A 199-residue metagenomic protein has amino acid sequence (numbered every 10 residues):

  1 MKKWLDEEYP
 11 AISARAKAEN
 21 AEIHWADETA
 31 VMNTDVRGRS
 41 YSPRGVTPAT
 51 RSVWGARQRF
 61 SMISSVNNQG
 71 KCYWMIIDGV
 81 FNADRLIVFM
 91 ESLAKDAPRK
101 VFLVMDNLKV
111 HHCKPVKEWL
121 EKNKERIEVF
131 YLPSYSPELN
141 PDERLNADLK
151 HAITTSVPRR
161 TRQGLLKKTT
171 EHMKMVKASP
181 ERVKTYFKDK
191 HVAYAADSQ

Functional and structural regions predicted by a protein language model:
M1-Q199: Short functional hotspots at interaction and active-site rims
